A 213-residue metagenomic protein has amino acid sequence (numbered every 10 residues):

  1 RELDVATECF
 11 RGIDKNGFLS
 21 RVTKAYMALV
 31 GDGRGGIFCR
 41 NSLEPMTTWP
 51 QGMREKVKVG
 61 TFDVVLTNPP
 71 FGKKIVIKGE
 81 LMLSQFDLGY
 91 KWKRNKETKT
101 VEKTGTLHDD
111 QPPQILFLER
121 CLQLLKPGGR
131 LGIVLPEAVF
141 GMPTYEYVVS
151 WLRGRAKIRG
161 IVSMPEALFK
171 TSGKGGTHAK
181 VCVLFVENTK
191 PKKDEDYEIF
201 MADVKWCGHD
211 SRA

Functional and structural regions predicted by a protein language model:
R1-T67, G72-V76, L135-A138, V148-V149 (+1 more regions): Conserved S-adenosyl-L-methionine
V57-A213: A conserved structural/catalytic subdomain of Rossmann-like adenosyl-cofactor enzymes
